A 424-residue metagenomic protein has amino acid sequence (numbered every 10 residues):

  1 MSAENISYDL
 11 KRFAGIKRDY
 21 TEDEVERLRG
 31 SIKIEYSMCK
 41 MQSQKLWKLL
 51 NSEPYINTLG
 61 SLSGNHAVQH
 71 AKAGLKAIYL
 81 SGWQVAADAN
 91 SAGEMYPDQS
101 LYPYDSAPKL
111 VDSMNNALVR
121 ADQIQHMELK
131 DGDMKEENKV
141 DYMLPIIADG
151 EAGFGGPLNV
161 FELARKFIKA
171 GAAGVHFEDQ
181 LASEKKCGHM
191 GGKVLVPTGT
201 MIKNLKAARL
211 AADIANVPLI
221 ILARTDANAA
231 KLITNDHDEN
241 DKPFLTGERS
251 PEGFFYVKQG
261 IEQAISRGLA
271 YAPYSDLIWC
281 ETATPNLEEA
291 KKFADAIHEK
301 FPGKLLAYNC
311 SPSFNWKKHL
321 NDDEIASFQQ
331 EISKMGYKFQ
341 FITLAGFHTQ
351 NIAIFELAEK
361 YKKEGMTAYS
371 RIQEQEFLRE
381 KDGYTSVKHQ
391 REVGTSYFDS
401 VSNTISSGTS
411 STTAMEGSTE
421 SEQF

Functional and structural regions predicted by a protein language model:
L10-S52, T58-F314, K318-F341, F355 (+2 more regions): Alpha/beta enzyme core
S333-E359, M366-E380, Y384-T395: Substrate-binding cleft of secreted/luminal carbohydrate-active enzymes
E374-F424: C-terminal functional modules
